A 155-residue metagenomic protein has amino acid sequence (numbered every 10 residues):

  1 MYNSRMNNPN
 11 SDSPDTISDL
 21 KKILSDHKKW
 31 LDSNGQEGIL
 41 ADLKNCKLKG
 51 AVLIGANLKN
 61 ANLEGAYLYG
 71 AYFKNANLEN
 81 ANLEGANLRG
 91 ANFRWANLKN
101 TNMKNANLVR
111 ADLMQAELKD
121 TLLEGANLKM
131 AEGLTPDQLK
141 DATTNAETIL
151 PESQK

Functional and structural regions predicted by a protein language model:
N8-K22, S33-K155: Tandem repeat scaffolds
H27: Active-site environment of non-heme Fe oxygenases that use a 2-His-1-carboxylate facial triad
